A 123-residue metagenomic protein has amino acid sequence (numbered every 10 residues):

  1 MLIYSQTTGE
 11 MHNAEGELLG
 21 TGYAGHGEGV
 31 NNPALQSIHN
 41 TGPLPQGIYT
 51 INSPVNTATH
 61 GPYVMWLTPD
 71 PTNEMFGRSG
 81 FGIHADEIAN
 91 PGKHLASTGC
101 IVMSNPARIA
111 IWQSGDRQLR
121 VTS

Functional and structural regions predicted by a protein language model:
M1-S79: Gly/Pro-biased beta-strand-loop elements
I48, S53-S123: Exported/periplasmic cell-wall-interacting domains
